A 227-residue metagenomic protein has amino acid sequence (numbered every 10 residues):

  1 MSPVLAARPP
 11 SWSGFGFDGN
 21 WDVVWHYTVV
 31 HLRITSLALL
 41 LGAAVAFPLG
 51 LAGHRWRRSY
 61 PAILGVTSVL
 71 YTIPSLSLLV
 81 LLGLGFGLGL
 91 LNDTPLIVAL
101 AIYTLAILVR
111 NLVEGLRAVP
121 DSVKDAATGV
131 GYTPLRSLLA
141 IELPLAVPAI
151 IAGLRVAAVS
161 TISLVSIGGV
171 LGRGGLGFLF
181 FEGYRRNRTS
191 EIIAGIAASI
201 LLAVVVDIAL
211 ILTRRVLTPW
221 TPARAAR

Functional and structural regions predicted by a protein language model:
M1-L37, W56, I211-R227: N-terminal, non-cleaved signal-anchor transmembrane helix
V23-T35, G83-I107, V147, E191 (+1 more regions): Loop-to-helix entry region at the N-terminal start of transmembrane alpha-helices in multi-pass membrane transporters
L32, S36, L40-P48, A52 (+5 more regions): Generic alpha-helical transmembrane segments of integral inner-membrane proteins, especially permease/transport modules
V45-L49, P95-V98, I102-K124, V147 (+2 more regions): Membrane-embedded alpha-helices of multi-pass transport/permease systems
L49-L82, L100, R110-R117: Cytoplasmic-entry segments and transmembrane alpha-helices of multi-pass inner-membrane transporters
L116-A146, R173: Short helix-to-coil transition segments within interhelical loops that connect adjacent transmembrane helices
P134-G168, A194, L210: Transmembrane alpha-helices
L176-R214: Hydrophobic alpha-helical transmembrane segments of polytopic membrane proteins
